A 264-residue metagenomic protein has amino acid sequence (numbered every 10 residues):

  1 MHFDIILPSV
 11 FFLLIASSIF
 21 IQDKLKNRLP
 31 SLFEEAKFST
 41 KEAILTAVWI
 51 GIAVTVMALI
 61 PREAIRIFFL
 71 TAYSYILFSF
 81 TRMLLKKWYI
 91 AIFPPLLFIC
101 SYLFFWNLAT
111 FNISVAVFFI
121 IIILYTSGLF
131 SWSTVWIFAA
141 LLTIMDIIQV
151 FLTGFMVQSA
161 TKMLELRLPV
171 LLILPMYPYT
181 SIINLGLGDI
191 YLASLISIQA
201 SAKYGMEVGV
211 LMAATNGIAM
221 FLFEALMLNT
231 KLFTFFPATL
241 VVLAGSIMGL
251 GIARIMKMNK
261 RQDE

Functional and structural regions predicted by a protein language model:
M1-E264: A membrane-topology feature that recognizes alpha-helical transmembrane segments and their immediate juxtamembrane
